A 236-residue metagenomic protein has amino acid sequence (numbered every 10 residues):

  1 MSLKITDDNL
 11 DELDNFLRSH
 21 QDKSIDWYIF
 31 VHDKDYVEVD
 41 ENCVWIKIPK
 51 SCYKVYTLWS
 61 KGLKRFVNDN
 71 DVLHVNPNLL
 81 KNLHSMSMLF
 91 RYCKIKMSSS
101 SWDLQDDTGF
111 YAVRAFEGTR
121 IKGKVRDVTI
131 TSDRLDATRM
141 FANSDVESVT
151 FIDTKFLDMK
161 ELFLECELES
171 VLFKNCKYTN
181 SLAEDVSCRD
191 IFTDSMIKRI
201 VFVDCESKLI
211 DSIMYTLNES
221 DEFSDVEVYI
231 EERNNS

Functional and structural regions predicted by a protein language model:
M1-L89, I95, S101-D106, I121 (+2 more regions): N-terminal capping/linker segments that flank leucine-rich repeat
W45, C52, L58-N68, L80 (+12 more regions): Core hydrophobic positions of leucine-rich repeats
H74-V75, S98-S100, R126-D127, T150-F151: Beta-strand-rich extracellular passenger or scaffold domains
